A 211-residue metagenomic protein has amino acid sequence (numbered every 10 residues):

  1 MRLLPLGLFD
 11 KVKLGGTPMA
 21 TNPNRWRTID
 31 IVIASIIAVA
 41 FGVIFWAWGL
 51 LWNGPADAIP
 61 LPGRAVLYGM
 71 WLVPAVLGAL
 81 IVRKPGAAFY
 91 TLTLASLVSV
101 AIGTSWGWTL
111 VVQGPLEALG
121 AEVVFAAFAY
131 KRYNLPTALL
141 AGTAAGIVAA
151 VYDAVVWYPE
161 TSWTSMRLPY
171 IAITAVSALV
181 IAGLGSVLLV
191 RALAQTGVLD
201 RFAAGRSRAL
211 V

Functional and structural regions predicted by a protein language model:
L6, G16, A20-G78: Hydrophobic transmembrane alpha-helices
I31-I36, G69, V73, P85-T93 (+3 more regions): Hydrophobic alpha-helical transmembrane segments
A34-A38, V112-W157, V187: Short helix-perturbing small/polar motifs within transmembrane alpha-helices
V43-L67, V100-V111, A150-I173: Membrane interfacial helix motifs at helix-loop boundaries and amphipathic/re-entrant anchors
N53-L61, A129-Y133, Q195-V198: Membrane interface segments of multi-pass transport proteins and intramembrane proteases
P62-A121: Alpha-helical membrane segments and adjacent membrane-interface helices in multi-pass membrane proteins
A127-K131, V180-G197: Membrane-water interface at the C-terminal end of transmembrane alpha helices
L193-V211: Short, highly charged, low-complexity non-transmembrane loops/tails of multi-pass membrane proteins
